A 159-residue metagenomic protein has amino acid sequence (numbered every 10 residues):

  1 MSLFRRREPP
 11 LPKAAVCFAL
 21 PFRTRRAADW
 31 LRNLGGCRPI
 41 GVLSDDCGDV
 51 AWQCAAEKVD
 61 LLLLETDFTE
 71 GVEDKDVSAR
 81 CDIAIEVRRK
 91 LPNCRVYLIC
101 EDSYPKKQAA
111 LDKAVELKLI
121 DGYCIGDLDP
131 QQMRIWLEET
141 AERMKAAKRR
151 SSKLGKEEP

Functional and structural regions predicted by a protein language model:
M1-N33, I40, D129-P159: Non-catalytic signal-transmission and effector/linker regions of two-component phosphorelay proteins
L43-L61, G71: Acidic, metal-coordinating helix/loop segments flanking the phosphotransfer/catalytic sites of two-component signaling
L61-L91, C100-A110: Conserved phosphotransfer microenvironments
L111-G122: As written
I125-G126: A Lys-centered signature of the CheY-like receiver
